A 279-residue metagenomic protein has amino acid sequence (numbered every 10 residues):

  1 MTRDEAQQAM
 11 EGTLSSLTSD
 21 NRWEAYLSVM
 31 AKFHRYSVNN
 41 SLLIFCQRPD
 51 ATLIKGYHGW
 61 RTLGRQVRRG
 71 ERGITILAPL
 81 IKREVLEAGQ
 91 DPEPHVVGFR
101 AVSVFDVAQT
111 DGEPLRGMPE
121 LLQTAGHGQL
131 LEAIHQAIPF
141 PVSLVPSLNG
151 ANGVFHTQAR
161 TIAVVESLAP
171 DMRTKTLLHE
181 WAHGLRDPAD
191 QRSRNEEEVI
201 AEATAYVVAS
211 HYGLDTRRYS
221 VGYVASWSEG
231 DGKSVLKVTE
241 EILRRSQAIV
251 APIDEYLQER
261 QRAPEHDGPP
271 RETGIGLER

Functional and structural regions predicted by a protein language model:
M1-R279: N-terminal accessory/interface modules of nucleic-acid-binding and processing proteins
